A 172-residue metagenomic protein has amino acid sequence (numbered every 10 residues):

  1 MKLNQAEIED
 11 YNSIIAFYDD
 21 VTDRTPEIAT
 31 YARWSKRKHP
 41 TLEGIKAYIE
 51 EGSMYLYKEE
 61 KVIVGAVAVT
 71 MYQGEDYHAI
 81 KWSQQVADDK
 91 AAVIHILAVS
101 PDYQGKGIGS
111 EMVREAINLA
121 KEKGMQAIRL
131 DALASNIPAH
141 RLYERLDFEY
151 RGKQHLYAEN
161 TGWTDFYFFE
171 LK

Functional and structural regions predicted by a protein language model:
K2-A16: A short beta-loop-alpha structural element at the N-terminal edge of CoA-dependent acyl/N-acetyltransferase catalytic
T22-G44: Conserved GNAT-fold acetyl-CoA-binding loop/helix
E43-L56, Y72-D76, V93: A short helix-loop-beta-strand connector motif used in the catalytic cores of GNAT acetyltransferases and, in some
E51-V67: Conserved beta-hairpin
A68-I96, Q104, E159-T161: Conserved acyl-donor/pantetheine-binding loop and adjacent beta-alpha core of acyl/acetyltransferases and related
V99, G105-N118, R141-R145: Conserved acetyl-CoA-binding loop-helix of GNAT-fold acetyltransferases
V113, A120-D131: Conserved GNAT acetyl-CoA-binding A-motif
L133-I137, E144-L146, H155-K172: C-terminal "cap" of GNAT-fold acetyltransferases
